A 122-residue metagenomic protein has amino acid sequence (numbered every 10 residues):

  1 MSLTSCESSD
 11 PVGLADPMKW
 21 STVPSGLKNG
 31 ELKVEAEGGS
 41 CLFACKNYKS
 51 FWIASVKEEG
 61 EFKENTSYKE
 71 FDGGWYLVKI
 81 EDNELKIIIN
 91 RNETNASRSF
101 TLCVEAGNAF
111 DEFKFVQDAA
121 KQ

Functional and structural regions predicted by a protein language model:
M1-L27: Bacterial Sec-dependent N-terminal signal peptides
P17-W20, E84-L85, N108-Q122: C-terminal edge beta-strand
W20, E31, G38-K86: Surface-exposed binding patches on compact interaction domains or structured appendages
G26-N29, E35: Eukaryote-skewed repeat-based solenoidal scaffolds used as protein-protein interaction platforms, primarily
K33, A44, K86-I88, C103 (+1 more regions): Generic structural detector for well-ordered beta-strands
N47, R91-E93, A106, A119: A mature extracytoplasmic/lumenal domain signature
E84-S97: Short, solvent-exposed, Trp/other aromatic-anchored flexible loops in extracytoplasmic proteins
T94-N108: A short beta-strand micro-motif common to beta-rich folds, especially ectodomain repeats
